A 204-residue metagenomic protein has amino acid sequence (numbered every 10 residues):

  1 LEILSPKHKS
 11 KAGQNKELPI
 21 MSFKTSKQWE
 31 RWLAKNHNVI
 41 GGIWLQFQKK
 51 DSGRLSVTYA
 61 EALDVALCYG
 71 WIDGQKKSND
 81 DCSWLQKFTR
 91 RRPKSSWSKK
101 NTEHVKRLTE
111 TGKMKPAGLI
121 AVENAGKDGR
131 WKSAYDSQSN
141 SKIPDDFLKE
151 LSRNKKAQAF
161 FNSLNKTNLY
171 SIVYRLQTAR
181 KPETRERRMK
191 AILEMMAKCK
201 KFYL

Functional and structural regions predicted by a protein language model:
E2-L204: Charge-dense, helix-prone N-terminal extensions
